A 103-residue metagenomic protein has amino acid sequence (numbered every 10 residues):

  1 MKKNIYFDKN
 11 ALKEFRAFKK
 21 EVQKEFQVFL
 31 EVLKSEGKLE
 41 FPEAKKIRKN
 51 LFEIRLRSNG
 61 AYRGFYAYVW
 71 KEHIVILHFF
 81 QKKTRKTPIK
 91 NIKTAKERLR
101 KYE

Functional and structural regions predicted by a protein language model:
M1-A61, W70-I74, K83-E103: Basic, Lys/Arg-enriched alpha-helical interface segments
F65: Short, surface-exposed charged micro-motifs
L77: Conserved catalytic cores of phosphodiester-cleaving nucleases, focusing on short active-site segments
F80: Short loop/turn segments at strand-loop or loop-helix junctions that form parts of catalytic or ligand-binding pockets
